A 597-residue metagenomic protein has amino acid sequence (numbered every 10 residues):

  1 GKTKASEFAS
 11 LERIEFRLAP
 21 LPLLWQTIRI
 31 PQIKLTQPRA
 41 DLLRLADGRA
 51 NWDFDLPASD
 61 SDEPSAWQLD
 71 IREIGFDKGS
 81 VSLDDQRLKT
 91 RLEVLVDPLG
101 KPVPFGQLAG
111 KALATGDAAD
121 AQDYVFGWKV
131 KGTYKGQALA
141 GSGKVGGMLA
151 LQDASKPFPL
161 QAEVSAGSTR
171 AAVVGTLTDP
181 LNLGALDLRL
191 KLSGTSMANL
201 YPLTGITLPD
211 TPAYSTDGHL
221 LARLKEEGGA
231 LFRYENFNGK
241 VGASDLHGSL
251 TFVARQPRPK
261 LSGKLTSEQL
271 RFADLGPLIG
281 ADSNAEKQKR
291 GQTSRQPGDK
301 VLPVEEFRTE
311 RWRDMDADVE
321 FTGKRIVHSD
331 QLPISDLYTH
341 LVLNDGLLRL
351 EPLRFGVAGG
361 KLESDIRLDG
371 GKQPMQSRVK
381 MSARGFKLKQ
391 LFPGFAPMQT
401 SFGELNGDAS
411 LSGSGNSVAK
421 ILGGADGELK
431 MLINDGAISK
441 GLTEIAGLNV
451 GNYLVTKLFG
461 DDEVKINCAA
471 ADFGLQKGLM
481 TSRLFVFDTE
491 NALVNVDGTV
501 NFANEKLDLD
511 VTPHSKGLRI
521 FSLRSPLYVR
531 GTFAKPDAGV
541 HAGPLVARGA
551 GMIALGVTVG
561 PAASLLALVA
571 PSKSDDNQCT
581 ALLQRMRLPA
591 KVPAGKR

Functional and structural regions predicted by a protein language model:
G1-S10, R29-D53, E73-G75, S80-S82 (+7 more regions): Small-residue helix/turn framework positions
K2-K4, P20-Q26, L56-W67, L341 (+1 more regions): Short aromatic-glycine motifs in intrinsically disordered, low-complexity regions
I14: An amphipathic, basic-hydrophobic helix/alpha-beta surface used to engage anionic, phosphate-rich ligands or surfaces
L18-L24, E306, S412-V418: Outer-membrane beta-barrel proteins
S59-S61, L113-T115, I279-E310: Intrinsically disordered, low-complexity segments enriched in small/polar residues
L555-S564: Short, glycine/alanine-rich hydrophobic alpha-helices that insert into or span membranes
A590-V592: Short cysteine/histidine-rich zinc-coordinating motifs and their immediately flanking basic loops
